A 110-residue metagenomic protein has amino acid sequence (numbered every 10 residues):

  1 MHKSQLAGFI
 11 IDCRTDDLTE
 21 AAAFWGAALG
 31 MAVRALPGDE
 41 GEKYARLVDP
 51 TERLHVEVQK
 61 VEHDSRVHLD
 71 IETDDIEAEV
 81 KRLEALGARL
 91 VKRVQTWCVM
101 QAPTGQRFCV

Functional and structural regions predicted by a protein language model:
M1-A23, V67-I71: N-terminal beta-strand motif that seeds the catalytic metal site of vicinal oxygen chelate
M1-K3, W25, G38-D39, V48-P50 (+4 more regions): A generic structural signal for short, solvent-exposed coil/turn residues that cap or connect secondary-structure
F9-I11, L47, V56-V58, L83 (+1 more regions): Hydrophobic beta-strand residues in large extracellular and virion-surface proteins
T15, T51, D64, L69-T104: Vicinal oxygen chelate
D17-A32, E79-A85: Amphipathic alpha-helical segments
L29-G38, L86-R93: Short secondary-structure junctions
M31-V67, R107-V110: Conserved short beta-strand elements that form part of the metal-binding/catalytic scaffold of enzyme active sites
